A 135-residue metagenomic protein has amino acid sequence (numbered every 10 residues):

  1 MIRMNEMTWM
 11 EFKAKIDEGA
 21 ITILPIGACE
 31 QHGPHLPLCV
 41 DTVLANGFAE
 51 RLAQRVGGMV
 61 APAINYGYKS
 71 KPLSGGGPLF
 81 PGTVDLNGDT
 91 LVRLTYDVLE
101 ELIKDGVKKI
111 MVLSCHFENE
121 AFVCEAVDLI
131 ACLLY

Functional and structural regions predicted by a protein language model:
M1-P37: Active-site and ligand/interface coordination hotspots across diverse enzymes and nucleic-acid-associated assemblies
L36-D41, F117-A131: Short Gly/Thr/Asp-enriched flexible loops that form oxyanion-binding sites at enzyme active sites
D41-A53: Short catalytic helix/loop segments, enriched in acidic residues and glycine and frequently bearing histidine
A63-K69: Short glycine-enriched loops at secondary-structure junctions
S74-G88: A charged helix-plus-loop insertion that forms the helical arch/lid used to bind and gate nucleic-acid substrates
L86-V98: Glycine-rich, highly charged phosphate/nucleotide-binding loops
Y135: Conserved small/polar residues in nucleotide/adenosyl-binding loops
